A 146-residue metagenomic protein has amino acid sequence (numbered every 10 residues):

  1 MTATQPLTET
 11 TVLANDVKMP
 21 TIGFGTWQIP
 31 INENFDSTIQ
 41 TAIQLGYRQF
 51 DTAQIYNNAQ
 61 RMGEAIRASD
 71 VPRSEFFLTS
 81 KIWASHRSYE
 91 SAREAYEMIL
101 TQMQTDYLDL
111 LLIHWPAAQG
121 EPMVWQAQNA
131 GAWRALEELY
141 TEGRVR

Functional and structural regions predicted by a protein language model:
M1-F76, D106, A130-G131, A135 (+1 more regions): N-terminal binding-site loop/beta-alpha segment at the start of enzyme catalytic domains that lines or forms
I22-E33, K81-E90, G120-W125: Active-site mouth loops of central-metabolism enzymes
Q49, R67, E75, R87 (+3 more regions): Short alpha-helical interface elements
R73-R87, Y107-P116: A short, structured active-site edge motif that brings together acidic residues
R93-R146: Glycine/proline-rich, positively charged, aromatic-decorated active-site loop/lid region on the catalytic face
